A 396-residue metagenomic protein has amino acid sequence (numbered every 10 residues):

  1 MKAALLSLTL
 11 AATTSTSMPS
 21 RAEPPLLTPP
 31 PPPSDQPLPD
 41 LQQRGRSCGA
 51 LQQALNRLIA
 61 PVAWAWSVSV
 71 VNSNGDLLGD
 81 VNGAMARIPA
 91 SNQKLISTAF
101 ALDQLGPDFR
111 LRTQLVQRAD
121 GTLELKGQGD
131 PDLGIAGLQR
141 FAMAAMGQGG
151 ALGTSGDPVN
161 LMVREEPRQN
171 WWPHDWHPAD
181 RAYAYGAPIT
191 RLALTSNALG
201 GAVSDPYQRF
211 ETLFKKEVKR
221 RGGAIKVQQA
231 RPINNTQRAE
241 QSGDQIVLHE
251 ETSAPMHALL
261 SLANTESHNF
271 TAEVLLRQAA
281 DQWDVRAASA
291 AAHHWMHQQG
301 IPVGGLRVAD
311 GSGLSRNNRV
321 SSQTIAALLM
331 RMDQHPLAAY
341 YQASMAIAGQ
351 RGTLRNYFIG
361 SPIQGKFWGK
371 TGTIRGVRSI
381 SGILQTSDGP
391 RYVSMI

Functional and structural regions predicted by a protein language model:
R21-A86, D108, A144-G153, V285: Beta-lactamase-like hydrolase cores
N72-N74, M85, L102, L115-A119 (+6 more regions): A mature extracytoplasmic/lumenal domain signature
G75, P89-P107, L192, L213-F214 (+2 more regions): Active-site SXXK
L111-Q169, H177, A182-T195: Active-site-adjacent, His/Asp/Glu-enriched structural segments that form or flank metal-binding and acid/base networks
L125-G127, A272-R277, S381, P390-I396: Short, well-ordered beta-strand elements
S155, A198-Y340, S344: A small/polar active-site loop signature that marks catalytic segments
G304-I396: C-terminal soluble interaction/assembly domains
